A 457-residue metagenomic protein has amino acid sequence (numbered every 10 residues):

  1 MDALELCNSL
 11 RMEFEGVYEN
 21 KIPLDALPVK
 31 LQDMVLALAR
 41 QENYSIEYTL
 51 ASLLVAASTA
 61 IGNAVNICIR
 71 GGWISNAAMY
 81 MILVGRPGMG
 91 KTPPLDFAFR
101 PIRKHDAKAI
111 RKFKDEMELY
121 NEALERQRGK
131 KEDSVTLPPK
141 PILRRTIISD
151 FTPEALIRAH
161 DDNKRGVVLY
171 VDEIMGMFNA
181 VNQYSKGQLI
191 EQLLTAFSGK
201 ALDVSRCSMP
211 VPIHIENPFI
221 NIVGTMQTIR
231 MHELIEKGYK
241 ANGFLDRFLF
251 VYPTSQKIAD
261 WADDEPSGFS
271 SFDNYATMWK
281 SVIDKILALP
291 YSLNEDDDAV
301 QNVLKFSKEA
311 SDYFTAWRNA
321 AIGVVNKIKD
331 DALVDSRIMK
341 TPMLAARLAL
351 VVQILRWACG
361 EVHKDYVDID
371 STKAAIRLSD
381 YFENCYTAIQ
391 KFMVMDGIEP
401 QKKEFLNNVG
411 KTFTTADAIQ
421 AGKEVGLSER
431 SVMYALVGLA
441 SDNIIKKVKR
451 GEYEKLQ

Functional and structural regions predicted by a protein language model:
M1-Q457: Phosphate-handling catalytic cores of nucleic-acid transaction enzymes
